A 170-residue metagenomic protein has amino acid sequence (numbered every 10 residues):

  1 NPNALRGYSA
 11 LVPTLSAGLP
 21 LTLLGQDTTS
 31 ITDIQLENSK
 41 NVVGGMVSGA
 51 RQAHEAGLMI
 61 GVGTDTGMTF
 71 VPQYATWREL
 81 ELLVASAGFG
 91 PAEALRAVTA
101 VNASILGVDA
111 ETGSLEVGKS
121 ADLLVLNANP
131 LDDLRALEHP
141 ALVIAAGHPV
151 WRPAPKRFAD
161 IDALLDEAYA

Functional and structural regions predicted by a protein language model:
N1, L21, F70-Q73, R135: Extracytoplasmic/secreted cell-surface and envelope-processing proteins
N1-N3, A50: Short amphipathic alpha-helical segments and helix-helix/interface helices
N3-N41: Active-site gating loops and adjacent loop-to-helix segments of metal-dependent hydrolytic enzymes
A17-L21, M59, P130, P149-V150: Active-site/binding-pocket entry motifs
I31-E37, V42-N129: His/Asp/Glu-enriched, well-ordered alpha-helical/loop segment that forms or immediately abuts the divalent-metal
V98-A100, S120-D162: C-terminal cap of metal-dependent C-N hydrolases
Y169-A170: Long, low-complexity intrinsically disordered regions
